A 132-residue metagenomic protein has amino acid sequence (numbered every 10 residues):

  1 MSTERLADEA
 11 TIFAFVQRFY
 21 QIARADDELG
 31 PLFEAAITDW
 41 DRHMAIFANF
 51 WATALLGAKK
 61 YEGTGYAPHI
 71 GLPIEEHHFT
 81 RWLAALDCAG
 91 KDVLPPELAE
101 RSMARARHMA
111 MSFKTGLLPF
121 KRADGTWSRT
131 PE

Functional and structural regions predicted by a protein language model:
M1-E132: Core of compact, soluble alpha-helical bundle domains
